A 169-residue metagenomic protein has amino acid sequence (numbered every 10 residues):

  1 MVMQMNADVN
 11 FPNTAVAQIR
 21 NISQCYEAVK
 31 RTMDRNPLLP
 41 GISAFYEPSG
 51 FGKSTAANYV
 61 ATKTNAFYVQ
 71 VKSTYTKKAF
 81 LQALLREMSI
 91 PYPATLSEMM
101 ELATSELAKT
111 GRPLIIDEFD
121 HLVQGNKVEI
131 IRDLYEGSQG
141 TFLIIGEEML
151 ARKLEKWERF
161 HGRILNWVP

Functional and structural regions predicted by a protein language model:
M1-P40: A short, basic N-terminal segment
E27, T76-A83, P91-G137, T141: Mid-core helix/loop region of P-loop NTP-binding domains shared across ATPases and GTPases
P37-N58: Walker A/P-loop nucleotide-binding motif
P40-A44, A66, G111-I115, T141-L143: Residue-level preference for the first positions of well-ordered beta-strands
S43-S49, L134-E158: Sensor-1/coupling segment of RecA-like P-loop NTPase cores
A61-S73, N166: Conserved catalytic segments around the Walker B and adjacent sensor/switch elements of P-loop NTPase domains
A66, K156-P169: A short helix-turn-beta junction within AAA+ P-loop NTPase domains corresponding to the substrate/partner-engaging
T74-T76, H121, E148-R152: Conserved nucleotide-binding/hydrolysis micro-motifs of P-loop NTPases
